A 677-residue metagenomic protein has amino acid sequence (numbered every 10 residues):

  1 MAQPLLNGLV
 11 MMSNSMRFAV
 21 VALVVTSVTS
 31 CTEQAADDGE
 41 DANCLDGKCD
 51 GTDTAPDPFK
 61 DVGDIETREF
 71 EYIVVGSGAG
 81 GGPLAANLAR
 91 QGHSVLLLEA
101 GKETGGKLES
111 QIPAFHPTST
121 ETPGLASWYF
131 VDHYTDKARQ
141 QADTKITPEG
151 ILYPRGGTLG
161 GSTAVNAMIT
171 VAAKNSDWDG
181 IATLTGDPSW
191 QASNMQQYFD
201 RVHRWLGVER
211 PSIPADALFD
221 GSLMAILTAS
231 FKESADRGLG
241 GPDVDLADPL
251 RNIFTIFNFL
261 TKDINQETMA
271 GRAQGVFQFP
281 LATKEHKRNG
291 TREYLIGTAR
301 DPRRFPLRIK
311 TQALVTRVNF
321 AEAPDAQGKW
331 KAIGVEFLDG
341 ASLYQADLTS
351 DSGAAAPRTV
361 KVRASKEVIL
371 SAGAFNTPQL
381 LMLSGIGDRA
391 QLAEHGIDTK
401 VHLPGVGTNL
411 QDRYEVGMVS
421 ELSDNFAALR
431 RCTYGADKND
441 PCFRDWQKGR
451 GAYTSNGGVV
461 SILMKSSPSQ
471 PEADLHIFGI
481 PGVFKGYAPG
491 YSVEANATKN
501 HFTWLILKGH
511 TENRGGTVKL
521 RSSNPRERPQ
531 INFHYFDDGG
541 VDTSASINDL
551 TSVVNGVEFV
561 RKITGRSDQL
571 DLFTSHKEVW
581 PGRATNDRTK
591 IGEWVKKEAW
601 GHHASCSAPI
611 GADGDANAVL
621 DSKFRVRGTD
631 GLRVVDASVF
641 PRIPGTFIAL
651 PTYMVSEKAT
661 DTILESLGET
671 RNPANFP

Functional and structural regions predicted by a protein language model:
G8, N14, F18-A22, Q34-P117 (+3 more regions): Structural core of flavin- and non-heme-iron oxidoreductases, emphasizing the beta-strand/alpha-helix scaffold
S27-S30: C-terminal motif of bacterial Sec signal peptides marking the signal peptidase cleavage site
A114-T135, V419: N-terminal glycine-rich dinucleotide-binding loop that anchors FAD/FMN and/or NAD(P) in oxidoreductases
P123-G124, D136-A138, A142, L206 (+2 more regions): Amphipathic alpha-helical interaction segments
L125-P154, C442: A contiguous strand-loop segment
